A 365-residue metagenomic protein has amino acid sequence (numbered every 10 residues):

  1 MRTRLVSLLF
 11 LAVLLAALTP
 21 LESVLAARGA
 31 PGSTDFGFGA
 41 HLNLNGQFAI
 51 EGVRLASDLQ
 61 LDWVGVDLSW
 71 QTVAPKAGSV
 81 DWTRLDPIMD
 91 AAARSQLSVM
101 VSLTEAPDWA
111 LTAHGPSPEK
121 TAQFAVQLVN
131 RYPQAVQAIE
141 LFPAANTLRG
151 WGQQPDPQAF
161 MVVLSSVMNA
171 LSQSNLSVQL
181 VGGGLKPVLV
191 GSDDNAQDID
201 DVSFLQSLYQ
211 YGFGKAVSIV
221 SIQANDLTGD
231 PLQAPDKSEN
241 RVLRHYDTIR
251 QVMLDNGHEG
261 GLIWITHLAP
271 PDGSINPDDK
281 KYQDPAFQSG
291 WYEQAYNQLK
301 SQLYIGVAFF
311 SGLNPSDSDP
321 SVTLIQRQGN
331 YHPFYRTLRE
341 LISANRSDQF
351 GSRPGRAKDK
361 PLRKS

Functional and structural regions predicted by a protein language model:
L8-T19: Bacterial N-terminal signal peptides
S23-S69: Boundary/entry segment of secreted carbohydrate-active catalytic domains
R28-P31, E51-Q60, T83-V99, V129-Q134 (+3 more regions): Acidic (Asp/Glu)-rich catalytic clusters
S33-G39, D62-G65, S98-M100, V136-E140 (+4 more regions): Structural preference for beta-strand elements that scaffold enzyme active sites
N43-D58, S117-V129, Q197-Q210, S289-Q298: Short, acidic/polar
I50, S102, P118-A122, P155-P285 (+1 more regions): Noncatalytic carbohydrate-binding groove/subsite architecture in carbohydrate-active enzymes
E51, A56, P75-K76, R131 (+4 more regions): Aromatic-rich peripheral "rim/lid" segments of glycoside hydrolase catalytic domains that contact and position glycan
L59-D194, L227, P270-G273, N314: Substrate-binding cleft and catalytic face of glycoside hydrolase catalytic domains, especially the flexible beta-alpha
